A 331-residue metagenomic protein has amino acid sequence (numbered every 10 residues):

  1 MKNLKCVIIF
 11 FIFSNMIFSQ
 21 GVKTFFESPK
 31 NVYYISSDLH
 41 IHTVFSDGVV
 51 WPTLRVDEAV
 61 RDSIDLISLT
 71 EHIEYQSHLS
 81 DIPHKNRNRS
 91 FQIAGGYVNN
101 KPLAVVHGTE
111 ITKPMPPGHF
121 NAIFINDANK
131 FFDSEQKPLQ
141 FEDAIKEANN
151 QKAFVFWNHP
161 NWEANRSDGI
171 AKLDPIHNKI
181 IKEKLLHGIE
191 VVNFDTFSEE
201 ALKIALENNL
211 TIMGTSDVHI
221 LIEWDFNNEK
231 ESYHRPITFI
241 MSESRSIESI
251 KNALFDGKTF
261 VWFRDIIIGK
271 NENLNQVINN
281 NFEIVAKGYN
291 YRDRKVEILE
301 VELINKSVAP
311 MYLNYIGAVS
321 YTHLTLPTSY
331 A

Functional and structural regions predicted by a protein language model:
L4-S14: Sec-dependent N-terminal signal peptides
V22-F154, N158, V191, T196-L202 (+1 more regions): A metal-dependent hydrolase metal-coordination microenvironment
G48-V50, P117-N121, R166-D174, A201-K203 (+1 more regions): Histidine/acidic-residue-rich catalytic or RNA/ligand-binding cores of hydrolases and nuclease-related proteins
L210-N227: Short acidic/histidine-rich active-site segments
K230-I278: Catalytic cores of secreted or luminal carbohydrate-active enzymes
W262-N305: Surface beta-strand/loop "capping" patches
M311-Y321: Short acidic, flexible loop segments centered on an aromatic residue
T322-T328: Conserved small/polar residues in nucleotide/adenosyl-binding loops
